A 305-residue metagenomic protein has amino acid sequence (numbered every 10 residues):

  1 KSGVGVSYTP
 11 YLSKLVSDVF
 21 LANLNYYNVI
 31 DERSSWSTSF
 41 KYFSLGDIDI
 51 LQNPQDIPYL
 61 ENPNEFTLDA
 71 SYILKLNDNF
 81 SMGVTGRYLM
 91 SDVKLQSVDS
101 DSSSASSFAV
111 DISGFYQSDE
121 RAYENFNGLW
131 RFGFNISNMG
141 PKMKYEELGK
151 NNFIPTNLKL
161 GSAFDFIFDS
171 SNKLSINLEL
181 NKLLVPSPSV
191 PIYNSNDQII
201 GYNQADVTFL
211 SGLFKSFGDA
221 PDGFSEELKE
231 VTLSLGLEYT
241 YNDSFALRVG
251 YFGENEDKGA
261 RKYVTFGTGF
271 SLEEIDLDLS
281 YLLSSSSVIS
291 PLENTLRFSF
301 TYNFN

Functional and structural regions predicted by a protein language model:
K1-N305: Subset of outer-membrane beta-barrel
